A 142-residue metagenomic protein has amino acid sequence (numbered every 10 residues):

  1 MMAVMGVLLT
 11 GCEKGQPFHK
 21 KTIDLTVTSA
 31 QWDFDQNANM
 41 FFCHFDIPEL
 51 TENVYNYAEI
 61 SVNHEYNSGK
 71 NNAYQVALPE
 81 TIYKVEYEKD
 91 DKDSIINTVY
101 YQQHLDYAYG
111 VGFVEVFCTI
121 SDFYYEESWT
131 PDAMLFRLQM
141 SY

Functional and structural regions predicted by a protein language model:
M1-M2: Sec-dependent signal peptide recognition, specifically the positively charged N-region followed immediately by
G6-Q31: Bacterial Sec-dependent N-terminal signal peptides
I23-Y142: Extracellular or exported targeting regions of proteins
